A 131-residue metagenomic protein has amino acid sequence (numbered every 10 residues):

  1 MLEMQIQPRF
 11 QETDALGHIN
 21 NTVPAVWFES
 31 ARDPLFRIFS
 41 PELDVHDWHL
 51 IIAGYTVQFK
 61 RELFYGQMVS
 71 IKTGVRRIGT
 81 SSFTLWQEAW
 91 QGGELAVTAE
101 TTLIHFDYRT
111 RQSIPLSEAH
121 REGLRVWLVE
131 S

Functional and structural regions predicted by a protein language model:
M1-G54, Y108-S131: Hot-dog-fold acyl-thioester-processing enzymes
M1-M4, L63-Y65, R76-S131: HotDog/MaoC-like acyl-thioester-processing domains
L35-F83, A96-V97, I104: Hydrophobic beta-strand-centered segment that forms part of the acyl-chain substrate-binding groove
